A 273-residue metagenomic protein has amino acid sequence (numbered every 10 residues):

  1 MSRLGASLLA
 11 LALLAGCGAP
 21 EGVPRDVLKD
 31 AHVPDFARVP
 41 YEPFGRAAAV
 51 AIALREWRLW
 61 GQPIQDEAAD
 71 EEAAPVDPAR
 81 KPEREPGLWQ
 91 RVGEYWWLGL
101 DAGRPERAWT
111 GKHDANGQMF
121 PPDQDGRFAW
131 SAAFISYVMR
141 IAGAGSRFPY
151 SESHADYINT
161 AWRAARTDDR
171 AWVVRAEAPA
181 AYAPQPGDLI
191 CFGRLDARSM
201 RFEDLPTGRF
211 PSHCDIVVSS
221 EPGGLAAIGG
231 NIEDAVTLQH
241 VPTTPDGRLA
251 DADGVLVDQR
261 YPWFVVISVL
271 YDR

Functional and structural regions predicted by a protein language model:
M1-L8: Bacterial N-terminal signal peptides that target proteins for export
L14-G16: C-terminal motif of bacterial Sec signal peptides marking the signal peptidase cleavage site
G18-P20: Bacterial signal peptide processing site
P24-R147: N-terminal capping segments
Q65-A68, P149-S151, F202-E203, L238-H240: Short, solvent-exposed loop/turn and secondary-structure capping segments
A79-E83, L88-W89, R104-N116, R163-V174 (+2 more regions): Surface-exposed intrinsically disordered loops and tails
S151-E233: ...with weaker cross-activation on analogous glycine-rich loops/strands in unrelated enzymes
D234-R273: Low-complexity, Gly/Ser/Thr/Pro-rich intrinsically disordered linker/tail segments
